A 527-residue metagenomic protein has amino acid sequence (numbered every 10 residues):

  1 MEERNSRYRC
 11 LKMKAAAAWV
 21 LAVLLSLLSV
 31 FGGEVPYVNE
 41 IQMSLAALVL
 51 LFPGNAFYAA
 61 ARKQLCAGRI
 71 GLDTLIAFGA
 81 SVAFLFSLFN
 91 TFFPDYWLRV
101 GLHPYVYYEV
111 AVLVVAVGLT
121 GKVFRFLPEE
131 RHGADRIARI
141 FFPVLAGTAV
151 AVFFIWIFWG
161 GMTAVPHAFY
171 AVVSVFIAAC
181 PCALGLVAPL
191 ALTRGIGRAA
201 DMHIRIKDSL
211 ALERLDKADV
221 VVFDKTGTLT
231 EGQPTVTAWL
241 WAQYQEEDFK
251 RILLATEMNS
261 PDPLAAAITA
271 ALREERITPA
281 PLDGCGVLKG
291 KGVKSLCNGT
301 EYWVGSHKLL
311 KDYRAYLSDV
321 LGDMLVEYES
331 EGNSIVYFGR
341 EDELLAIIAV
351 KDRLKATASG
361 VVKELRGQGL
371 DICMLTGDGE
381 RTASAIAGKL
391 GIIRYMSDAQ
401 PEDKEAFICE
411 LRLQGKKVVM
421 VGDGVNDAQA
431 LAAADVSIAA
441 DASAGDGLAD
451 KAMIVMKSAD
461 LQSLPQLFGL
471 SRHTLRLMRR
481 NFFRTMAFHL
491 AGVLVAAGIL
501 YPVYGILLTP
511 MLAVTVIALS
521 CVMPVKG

Functional and structural regions predicted by a protein language model:
M1-R136, I140-T148, F158, A168 (+5 more regions): Transmembrane helix-loop-helix hairpins at the membrane interface
A16-L24, G133-G160, V175-L192, R479-M511 (+1 more regions): Bilayer-spanning, highly hydrophobic alpha-helical transmembrane segments
A22, A61, L85, P128 (+21 more regions): Residue-level signature of catalytic and energy-coupling elements of molecular machines, predominantly ATP/GTP-dependent
F31-E34, L65-C66, L85, F89 (+6 more regions): Membrane-embedded alpha-helical bundles of multi-pass transporters
F124-R139, P143-V144, G185-L192, I196 (+7 more regions): Structured N-terminal alpha/beta-domain signature that marks small ligand/cofactor-binding or signaling modules
Y170, A183-T256, L411, A430: Conserved catalytic phosphorylation-site environment of P-type ATPases
L264, R273-A385: Signature of the cytosolic headpiece of P-type E1-E2 ATPases
C297-G299, R340-R480: Conserved ATP-binding TGD loop and adjacent catalytic N/P-domain core of P-type ATPases
